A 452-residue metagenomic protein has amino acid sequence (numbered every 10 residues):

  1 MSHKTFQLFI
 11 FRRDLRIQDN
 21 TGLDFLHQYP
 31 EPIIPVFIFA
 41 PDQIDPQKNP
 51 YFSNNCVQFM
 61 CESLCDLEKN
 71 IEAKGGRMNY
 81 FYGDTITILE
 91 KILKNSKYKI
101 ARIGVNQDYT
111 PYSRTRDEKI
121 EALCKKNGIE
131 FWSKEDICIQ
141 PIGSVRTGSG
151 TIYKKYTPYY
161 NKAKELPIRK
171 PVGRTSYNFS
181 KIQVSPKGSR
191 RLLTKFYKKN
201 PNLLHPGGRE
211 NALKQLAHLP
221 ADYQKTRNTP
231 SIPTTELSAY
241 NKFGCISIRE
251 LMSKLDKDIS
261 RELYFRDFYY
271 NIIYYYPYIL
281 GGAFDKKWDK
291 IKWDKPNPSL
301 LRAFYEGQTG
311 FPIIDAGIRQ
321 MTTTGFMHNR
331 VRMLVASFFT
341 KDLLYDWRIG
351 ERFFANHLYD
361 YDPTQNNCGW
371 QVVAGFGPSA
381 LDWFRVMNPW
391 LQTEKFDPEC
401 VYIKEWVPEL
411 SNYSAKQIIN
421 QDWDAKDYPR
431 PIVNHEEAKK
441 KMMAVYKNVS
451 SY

Functional and structural regions predicted by a protein language model:
M1-P171, R319, Q365, G369 (+1 more regions): Trp/Phe/Arg-rich N-terminal binding region typifying the photolyase-homology
G22, S63, L67, T85 (+8 more regions): Alpha-helical packing segments of well-folded alpha/beta enzyme cores
P50-N54, Q58, L203-E210, F304 (+1 more regions): Charge-dense, low-complexity intrinsically disordered segments
Q58-C61, E210, K242, Q308: Alpha-helix N-cap/helix-start motif at coil-to-helix transitions, marked by capping-box chemistry
T151-D289, F396-D397, V401-Y452: Glycine/tryptophan-enriched, flexible segments
I232-V407: Active-site-proximal binding-pocket segments
